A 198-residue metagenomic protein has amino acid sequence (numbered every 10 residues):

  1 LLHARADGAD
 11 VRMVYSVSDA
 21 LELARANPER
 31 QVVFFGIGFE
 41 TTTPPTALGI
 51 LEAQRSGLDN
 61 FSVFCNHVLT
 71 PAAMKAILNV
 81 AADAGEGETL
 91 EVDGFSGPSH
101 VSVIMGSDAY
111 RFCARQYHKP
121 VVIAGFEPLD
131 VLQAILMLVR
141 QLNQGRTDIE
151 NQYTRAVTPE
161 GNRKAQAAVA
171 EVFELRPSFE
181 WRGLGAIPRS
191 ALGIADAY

Functional and structural regions predicted by a protein language model:
L1-N27: The feature marks the mature, well-folded catalytic cores of soluble enzymes
L2-A4, L48-R55, L78-A82, Y110-Q116 (+1 more regions): Short, solvent-exposed amphipathic alpha-helical segments in soluble enzyme and RNA/protein-processing domains
A20, E40-T43, L69-A73, S102-I104 (+1 more regions): Short gly/pro/ser/thr-enriched loop/turn and capping motifs at secondary-structure boundaries
A20, P71-I77, S107-Y110, A168: Glycine-rich, charged/polar anion/phosphate-binding loops that engage phosphate groups from diverse ligands
A26-G36, T41-P98: Active-site histidine-anchored catalytic micro-motif
A84-P159: A conserved active-site cap/scaffold subdomain adjacent to cofactor or substrate pockets
Q133-Y198: Internal helical hairpin/lid segments
